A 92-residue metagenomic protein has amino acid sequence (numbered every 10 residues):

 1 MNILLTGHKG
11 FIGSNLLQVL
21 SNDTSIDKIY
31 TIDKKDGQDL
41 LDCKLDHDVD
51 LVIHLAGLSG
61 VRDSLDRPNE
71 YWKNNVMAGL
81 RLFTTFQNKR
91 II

Functional and structural regions predicted by a protein language model:
N2, D27-K28, R90: Residues at the starts of beta-strands that form the adenosine-phosphate
I3-S21: N-terminal Rossmann NAD(P)H-binding glycine-rich loop of SDR-like oxidoreductase domains
G7, A56, I92: Active-site beta-alpha turn of Rossmann-fold NAD(P)-dependent dehydrogenases/reductases
V19, D23, T85-N88: Alpha-helical structural signal in soluble globular domains
D27-K44: Adenosine-cofactor binding site in Rossmann-like domains, unifying the SAM/SAH pocket of S-adenosylmethionine-dependent
C43-N74: NAD(P)H-binding glycine-rich loop region in Rossmannoid oxidoreductase-like domains and their noncatalytic homologs
L51, A78-R81: Conserved cofactor-binding/catalytic machinery of classical short-chain dehydrogenase/reductase
L80-I92: Conserved Rossmann-fold NAD(P)-dependent oxidoreductase catalytic core, especially the SDR/UDP-sugar
